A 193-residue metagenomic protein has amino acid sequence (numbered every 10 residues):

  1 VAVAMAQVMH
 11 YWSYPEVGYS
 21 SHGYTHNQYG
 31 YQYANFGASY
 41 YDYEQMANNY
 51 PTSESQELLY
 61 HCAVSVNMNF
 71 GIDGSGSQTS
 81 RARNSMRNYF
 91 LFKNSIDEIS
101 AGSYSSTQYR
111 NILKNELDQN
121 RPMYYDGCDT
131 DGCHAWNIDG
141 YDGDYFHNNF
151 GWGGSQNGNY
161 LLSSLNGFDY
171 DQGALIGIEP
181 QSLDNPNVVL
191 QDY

Functional and structural regions predicted by a protein language model:
V1-D42: Active-site nucleophile-adjacent alpha helix/oxyanion-hole segment immediately C-terminal to the catalytic cysteine
V1-H10, P51-L59, M68-M86, H134: Active-site nucleophilic cysteine motif
M5, E57-G74, I112-R121, G167-E179: Short, Φ-rich (hydrophobic/aromatic) sequence segments
Q7-H10, V64-G76, F92, C128-C133 (+2 more regions): Solvent-exposed loop/turn segments at secondary-structure junctions within structured extracellular/periplasmic domains
Q32-I72: Conserved catalytic neighborhood of penicillin-recognizing serine enzymes
N84, N88-N149: Active-site-adjacent substructure of cysteine-protease-like catalytic cores
D118, D131, Y141-Y193: Cys-His-centered catalytic/binding microenvironment captured across papain-like cysteine peptidases and homologous
